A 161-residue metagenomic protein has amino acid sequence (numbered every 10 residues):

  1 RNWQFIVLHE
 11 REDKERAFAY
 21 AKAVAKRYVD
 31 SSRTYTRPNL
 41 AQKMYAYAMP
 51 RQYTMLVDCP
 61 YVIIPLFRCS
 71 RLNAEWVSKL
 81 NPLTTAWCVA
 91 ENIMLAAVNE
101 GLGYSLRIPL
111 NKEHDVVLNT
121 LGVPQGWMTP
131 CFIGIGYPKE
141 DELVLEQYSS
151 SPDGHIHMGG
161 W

Functional and structural regions predicted by a protein language model:
R1-D58: N-terminal amphipathic, basic helical "cap/leader" segment at the start of enzyme domains
A21-A23, K79-N81, E146-G154: Short intrinsically disordered coil segments
A46-R51, V117-T120, E142: Glycine-rich, charged/polar anion/phosphate-binding loops that engage phosphate groups from diverse ligands
Y61-P65, C69-N119: Small-aliphatic-rich amphipathic alpha-helix that forms the alpha element of a beta-alpha
V116-P130: Short, electropositive alpha-helical surface patch
M128-W161: C-terminal helix-cap and adjacent tail motif
